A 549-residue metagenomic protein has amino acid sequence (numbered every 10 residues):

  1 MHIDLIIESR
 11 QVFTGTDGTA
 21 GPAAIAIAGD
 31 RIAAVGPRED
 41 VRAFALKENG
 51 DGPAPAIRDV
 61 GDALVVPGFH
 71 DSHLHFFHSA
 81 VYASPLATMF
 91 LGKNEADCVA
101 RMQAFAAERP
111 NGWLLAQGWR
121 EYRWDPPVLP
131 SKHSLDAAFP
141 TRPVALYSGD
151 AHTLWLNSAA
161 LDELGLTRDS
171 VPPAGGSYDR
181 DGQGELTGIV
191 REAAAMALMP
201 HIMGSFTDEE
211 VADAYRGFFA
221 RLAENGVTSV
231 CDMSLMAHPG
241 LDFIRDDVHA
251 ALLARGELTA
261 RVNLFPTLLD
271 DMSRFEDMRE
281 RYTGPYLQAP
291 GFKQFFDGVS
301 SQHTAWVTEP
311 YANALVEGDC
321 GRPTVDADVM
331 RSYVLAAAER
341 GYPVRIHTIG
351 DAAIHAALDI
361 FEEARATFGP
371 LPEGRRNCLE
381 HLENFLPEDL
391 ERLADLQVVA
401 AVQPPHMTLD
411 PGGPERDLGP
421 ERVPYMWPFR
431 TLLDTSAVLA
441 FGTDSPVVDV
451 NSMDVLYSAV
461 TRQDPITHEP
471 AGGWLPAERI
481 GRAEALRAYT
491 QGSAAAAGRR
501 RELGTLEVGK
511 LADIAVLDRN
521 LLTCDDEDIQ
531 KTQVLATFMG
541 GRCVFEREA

Functional and structural regions predicted by a protein language model:
H2-S9, F13, D17-E276, S301-I349 (+6 more regions): Divalent metal-binding segments
A26, Q294, T537: Short aromatic-centered micro-motifs
A33-A34, A536, F545: A structural microfeature
H75, Y286-T304, Q397-T408: Non-cysteine beta-strand/loop elements that form the S-adenosyl-L-methionine
Q117, T228, M233, F295 (+3 more regions): Conserved residues at the C-terminal ends of beta-strands
L252-R255, M278-L287, L393-Q397: Acidic (Asp/Glu)-rich catalytic clusters
L335-R345, A352-N377, L382, P387-E391 (+4 more regions): His/Asp/Glu-enriched, well-ordered alpha-helical/loop segment that forms or immediately abuts the divalent-metal
